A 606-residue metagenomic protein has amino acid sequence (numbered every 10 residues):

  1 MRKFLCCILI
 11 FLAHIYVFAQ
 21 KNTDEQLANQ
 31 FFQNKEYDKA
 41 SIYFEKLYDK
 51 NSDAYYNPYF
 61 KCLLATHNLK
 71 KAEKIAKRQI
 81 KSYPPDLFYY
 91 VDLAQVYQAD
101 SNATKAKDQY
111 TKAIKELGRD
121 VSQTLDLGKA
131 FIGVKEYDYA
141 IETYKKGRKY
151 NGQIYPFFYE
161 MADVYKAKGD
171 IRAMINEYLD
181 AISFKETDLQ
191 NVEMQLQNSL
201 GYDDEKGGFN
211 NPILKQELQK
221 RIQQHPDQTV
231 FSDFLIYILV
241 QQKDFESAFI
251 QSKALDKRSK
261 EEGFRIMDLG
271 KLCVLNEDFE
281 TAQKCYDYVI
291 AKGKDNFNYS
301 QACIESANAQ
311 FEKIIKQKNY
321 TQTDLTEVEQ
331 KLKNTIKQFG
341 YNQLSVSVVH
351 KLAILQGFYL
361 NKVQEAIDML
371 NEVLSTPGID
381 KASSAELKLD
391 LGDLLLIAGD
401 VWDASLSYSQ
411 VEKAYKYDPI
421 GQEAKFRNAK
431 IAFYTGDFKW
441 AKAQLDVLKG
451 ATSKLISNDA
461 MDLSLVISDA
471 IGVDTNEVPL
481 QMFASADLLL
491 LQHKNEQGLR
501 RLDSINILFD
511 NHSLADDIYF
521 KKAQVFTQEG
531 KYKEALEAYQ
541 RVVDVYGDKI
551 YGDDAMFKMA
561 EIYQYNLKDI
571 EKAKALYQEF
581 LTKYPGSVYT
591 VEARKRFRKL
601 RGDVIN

Functional and structural regions predicted by a protein language model:
F4-A13: Sec-dependent N-terminal signal peptides
Y16: Active-site helical microenvironments for divalent-metal-assisted chemistry
A19-N606: Acidic, polar-rich low-complexity tracts and alpha-helical solenoid repeat scaffolds
